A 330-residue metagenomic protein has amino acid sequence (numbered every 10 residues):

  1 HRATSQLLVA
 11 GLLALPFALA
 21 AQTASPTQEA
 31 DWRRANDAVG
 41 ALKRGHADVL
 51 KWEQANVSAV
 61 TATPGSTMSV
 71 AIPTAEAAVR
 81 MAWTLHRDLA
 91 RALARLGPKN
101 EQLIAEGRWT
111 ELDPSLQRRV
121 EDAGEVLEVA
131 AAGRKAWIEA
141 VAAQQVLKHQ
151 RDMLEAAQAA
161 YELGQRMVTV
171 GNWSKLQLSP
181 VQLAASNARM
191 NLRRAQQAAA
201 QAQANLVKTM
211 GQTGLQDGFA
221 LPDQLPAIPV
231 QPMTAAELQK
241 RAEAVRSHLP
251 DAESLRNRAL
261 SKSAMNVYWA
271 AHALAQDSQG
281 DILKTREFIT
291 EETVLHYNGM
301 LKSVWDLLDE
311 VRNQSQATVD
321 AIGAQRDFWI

Functional and structural regions predicted by a protein language model:
H1-V9: Bacterial N-terminal signal peptides that target proteins for export
L15-A21: N-terminal signal peptide c-region/cleavage motif recognized by signal peptidases
Q22-V60: Short, secretory-pathway propeptide segments and organelle targeting presequences
G40, N56-G133, W137, V141 (+2 more regions): Bacterial Sec-pathway N-terminal export signals of envelope proteins
A90-A94, P98, A105-E121, V126 (+7 more regions): Sec/SRP-type N-terminal targeting helices
G107-W109, D122-E243, A271, N313-Q314: Periplasmic alpha-helical coiled-coil/stalk elements that build and connect Gram-negative outer-membrane
A142, N187-Q212, E287-I330: Short segments within alpha-helical structural elements
